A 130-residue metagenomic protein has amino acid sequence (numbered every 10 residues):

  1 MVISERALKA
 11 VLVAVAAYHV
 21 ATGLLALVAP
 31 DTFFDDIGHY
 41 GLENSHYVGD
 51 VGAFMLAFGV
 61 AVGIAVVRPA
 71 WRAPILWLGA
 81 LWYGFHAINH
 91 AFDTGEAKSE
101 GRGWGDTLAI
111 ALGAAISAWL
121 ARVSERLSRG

Functional and structural regions predicted by a protein language model:
M1-Y18: Cytosolic juxtamembrane helix and N-cap/initiation of the first transmembrane helix
A7, A70-P74, E100-G103: Membrane-helix interface segments
A17-V48, G52: Hydrophobic transmembrane helix segments
T22, N44-V66, L81: Core segments of alpha-helical transmembrane spans in multipass integral membrane proteins
V48-A53, E100-G113: Individual transmembrane alpha-helices with interfacial aromatic-anchor signatures
I75-H90, A111-I116: Hydrophobic alpha-helical membrane segments
I88-G105: Membrane-helix boundary connector in multi-pass membrane proteins
L112-G130: Membrane-water interface at the C-terminal end of transmembrane alpha helices
